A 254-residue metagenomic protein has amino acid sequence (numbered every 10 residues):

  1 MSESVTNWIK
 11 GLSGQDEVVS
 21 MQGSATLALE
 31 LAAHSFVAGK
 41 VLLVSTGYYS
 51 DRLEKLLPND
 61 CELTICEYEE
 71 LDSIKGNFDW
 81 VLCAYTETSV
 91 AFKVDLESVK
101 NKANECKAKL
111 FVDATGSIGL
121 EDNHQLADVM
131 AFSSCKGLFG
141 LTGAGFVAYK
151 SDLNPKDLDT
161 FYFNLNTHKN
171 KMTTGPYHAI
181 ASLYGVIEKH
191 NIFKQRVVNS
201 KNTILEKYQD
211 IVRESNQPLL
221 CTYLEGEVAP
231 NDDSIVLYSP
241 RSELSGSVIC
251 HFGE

Functional and structural regions predicted by a protein language model:
M1-L31, S35, L56, V197-Y208: Conserved N-terminal alpha-helix of the aminotransferase class I/II PLP-enzyme fold
L27, H34-D79: PLP-dependent aminotransferase-like
E69-G119: Active-site phosphate-binding strand-loop segment of PLP-dependent enzymes
L71-K75, K194, G226-N231: Short, conserved charged micro-motifs
H124-C135: Conserved active-site segment immediately N-terminal to the catalytic lysine that forms the internal aldimine
C135-E206: Active-site C-terminal subdomain of aminotransferase-like
R213-E254: Conserved C-terminal alpha-helix-loop-beta "cap" of PLP-dependent enzymes that closes/shapes the active-site mouth
